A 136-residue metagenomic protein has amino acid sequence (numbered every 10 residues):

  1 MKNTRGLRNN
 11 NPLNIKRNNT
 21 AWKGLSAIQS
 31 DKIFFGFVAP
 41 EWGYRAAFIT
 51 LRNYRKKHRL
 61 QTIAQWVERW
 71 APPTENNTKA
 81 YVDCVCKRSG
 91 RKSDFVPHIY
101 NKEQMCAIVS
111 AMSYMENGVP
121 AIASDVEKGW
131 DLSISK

Functional and structural regions predicted by a protein language model:
M1-K136: Cell-wall polysaccharide-cleaving catalytic domain and substrate-binding groove, primarily in peptidoglycan/chitin
